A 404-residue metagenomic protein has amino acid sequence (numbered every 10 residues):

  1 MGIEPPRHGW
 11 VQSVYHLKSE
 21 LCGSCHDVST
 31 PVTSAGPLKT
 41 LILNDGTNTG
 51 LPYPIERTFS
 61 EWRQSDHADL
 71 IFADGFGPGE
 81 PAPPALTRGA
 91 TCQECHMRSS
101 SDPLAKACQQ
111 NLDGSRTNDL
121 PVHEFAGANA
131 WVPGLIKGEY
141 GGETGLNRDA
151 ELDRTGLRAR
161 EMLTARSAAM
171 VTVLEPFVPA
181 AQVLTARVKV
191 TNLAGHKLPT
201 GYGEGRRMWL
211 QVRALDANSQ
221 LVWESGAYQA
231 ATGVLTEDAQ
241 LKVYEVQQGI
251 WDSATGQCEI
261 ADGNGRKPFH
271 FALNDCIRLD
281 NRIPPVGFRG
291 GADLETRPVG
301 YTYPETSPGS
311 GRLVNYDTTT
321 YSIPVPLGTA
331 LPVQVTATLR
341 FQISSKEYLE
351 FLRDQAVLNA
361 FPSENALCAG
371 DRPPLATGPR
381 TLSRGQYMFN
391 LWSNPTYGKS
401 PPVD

Functional and structural regions predicted by a protein language model:
M1-Y303, P308-V314, T319-L327, L331 (+1 more regions): Primarily the internal scaffold of c-type cytochrome electron-transfer domains, especially repeated/multiheme c-type
